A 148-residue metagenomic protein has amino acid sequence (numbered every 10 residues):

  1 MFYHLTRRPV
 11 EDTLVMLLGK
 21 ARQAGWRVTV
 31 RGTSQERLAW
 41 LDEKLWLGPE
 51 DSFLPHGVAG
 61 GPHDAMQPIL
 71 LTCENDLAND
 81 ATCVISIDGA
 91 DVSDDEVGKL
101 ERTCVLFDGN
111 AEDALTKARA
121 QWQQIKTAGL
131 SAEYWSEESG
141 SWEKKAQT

Functional and structural regions predicted by a protein language model:
M1-D42, W46: Long, hydrophobic N-terminal alpha-helical segment
T6, G32-Q35, S86-A90, D108-G109: Structural motif
L17-K20, K44-G48, R102, A120-Q124: Short, solvent-exposed amphipathic alpha-helical segments in soluble enzyme and RNA/protein-processing domains
A21-R27, V92-D95, A120-L130: ASCE RecA-like P-loop NTPase motor cores that couple ATP hydrolysis to mechanical translocation on nucleic acids
R27-V30, A81-V84, E101-V105: Hydrophobic beta-strand segments of well-ordered beta-sheets in folded domains
E43-I87: Helix-adjacent hinge/juxtasegments
E96-L100: Short, conserved loop/helix-junction motifs that constitute active-site signature segments in enzyme catalytic cores
E101-T148: Glycine-rich, aromatic-bearing surface loops/beta-hairpins
